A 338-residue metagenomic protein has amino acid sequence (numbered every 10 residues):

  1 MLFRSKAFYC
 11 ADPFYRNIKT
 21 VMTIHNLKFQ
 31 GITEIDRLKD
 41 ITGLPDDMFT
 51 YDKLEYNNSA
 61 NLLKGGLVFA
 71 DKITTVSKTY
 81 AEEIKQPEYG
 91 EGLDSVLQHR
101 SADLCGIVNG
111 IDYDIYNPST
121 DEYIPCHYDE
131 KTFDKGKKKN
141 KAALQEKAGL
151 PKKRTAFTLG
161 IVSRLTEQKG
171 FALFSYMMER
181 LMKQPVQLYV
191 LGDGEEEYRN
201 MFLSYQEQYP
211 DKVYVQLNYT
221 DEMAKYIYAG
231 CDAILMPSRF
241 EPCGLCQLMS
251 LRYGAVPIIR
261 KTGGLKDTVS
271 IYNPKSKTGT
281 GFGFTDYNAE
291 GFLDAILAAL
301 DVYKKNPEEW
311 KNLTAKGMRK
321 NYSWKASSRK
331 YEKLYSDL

Functional and structural regions predicted by a protein language model:
M1-L338: Catalytic cores of nucleotide-sugar-dependent glycosyltransferases that transfer UDP/GDP/TDP-activated
